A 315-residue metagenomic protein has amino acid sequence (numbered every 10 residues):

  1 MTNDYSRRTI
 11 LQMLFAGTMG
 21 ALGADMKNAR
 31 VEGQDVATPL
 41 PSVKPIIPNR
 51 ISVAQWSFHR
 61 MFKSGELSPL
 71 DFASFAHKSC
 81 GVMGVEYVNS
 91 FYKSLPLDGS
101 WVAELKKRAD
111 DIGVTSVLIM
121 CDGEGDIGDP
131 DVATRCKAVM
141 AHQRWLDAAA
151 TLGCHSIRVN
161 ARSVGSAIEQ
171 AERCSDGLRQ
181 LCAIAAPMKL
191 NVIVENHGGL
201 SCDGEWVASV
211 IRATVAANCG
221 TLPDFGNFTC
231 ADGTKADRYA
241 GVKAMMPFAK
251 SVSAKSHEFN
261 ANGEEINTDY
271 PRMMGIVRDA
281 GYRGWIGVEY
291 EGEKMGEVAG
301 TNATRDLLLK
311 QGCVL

Functional and structural regions predicted by a protein language model:
T2-G81, L200-L315: Histidine-acidic metal/acid-base catalytic patches
L14-D25, A37-I46, S74, R108-P223 (+3 more regions): Active-site acidic/histidine proton-transfer and metal-coordination neighborhood in alpha/beta enzyme cores
A54-F58, V88-S90, D122: Acidic/polar N-terminal loop/beta-strand segments that form early-domain functional surfaces
M83, T115, H155, R283-G284: Short acidic/polar active-site loop segments enriched in Thr and Asp
G84-E86, L118, R158, S253 (+1 more regions): Conserved beta-strand positions in the central sheet of alpha/beta enzyme cores
E86-L105, V164-G165: Glycine-rich, proline-tolerant flexible connector loops at the mouths of alpha/beta enzymes
E86-Y87, V192-N196, A261: Short catalytic-loop micro-motif centered on adjacent basic/acidic residues
N89-F91, E195-H197, E291: A short gly/proline-enriched turn/hairpin at secondary-structure junctions
